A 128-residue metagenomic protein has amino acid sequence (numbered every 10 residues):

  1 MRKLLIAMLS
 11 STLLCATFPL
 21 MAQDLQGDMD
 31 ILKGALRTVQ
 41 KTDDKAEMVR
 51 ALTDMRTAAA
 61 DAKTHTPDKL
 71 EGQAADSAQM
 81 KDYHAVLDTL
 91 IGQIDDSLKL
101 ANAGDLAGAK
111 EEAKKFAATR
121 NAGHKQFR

Functional and structural regions predicted by a protein language model:
M1-M8: Bacterial N-terminal signal peptides that target proteins for export
S10-L13: Loop-helix junctions at membrane interfaces
C15-P19: N-terminal signal peptide c-region/cleavage motif recognized by signal peptidases
Q23-R128: Mature extracytoplasmic or organellar-lumen-exposed domains after removal of signal/transit peptides
